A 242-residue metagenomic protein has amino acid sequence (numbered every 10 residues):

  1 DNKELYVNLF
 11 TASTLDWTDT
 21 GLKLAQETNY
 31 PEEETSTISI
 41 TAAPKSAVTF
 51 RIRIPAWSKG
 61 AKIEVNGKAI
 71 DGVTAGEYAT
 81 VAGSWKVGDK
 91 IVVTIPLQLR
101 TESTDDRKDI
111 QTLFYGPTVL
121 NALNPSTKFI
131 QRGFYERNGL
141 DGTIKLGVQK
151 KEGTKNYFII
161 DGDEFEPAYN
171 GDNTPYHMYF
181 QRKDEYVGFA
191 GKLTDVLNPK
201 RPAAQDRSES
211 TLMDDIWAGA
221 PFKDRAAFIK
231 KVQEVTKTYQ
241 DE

Functional and structural regions predicted by a protein language model:
D1-S39, T74, G83, T94-Y186: C-terminal beta-rich recognition modules with glycine/proline-rich loops and embedded aromatic residues
I38-S46: Extracellular and analogous surface-interaction loops
A47-V65: Beta-strand-rich binding/interaction modules
I63-D71, G116: Short strand-turn-strand beta-turns centered on an Asx-Gly dipeptide
Y78-T80: Short, surface-exposed beta-strand/beta-hairpin micro-motifs centered on an aromatic residue
E185-E242: Soluble extracellular-acting proteins and domains
